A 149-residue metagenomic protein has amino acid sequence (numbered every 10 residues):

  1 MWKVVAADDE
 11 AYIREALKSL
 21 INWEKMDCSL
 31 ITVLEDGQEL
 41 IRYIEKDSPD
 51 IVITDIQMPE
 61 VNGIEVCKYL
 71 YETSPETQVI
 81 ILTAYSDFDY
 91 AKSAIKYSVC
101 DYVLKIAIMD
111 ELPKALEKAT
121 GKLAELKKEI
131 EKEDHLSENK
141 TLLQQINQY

Functional and structural regions predicted by a protein language model:
D8, D55: Active-site residues of response regulator receiver
K18, V33-I51: Acidic, metal-coordinating helix/loop segments flanking the phosphotransfer/catalytic sites of two-component signaling
K25-E35, Y43, A91: Short hydrophobic/Thr-rich beta-strand motif most characteristic of the beta2 strand and flanking loop of CheY-like
D36, N62-E65, T83: Acidic catalytic/metal-coordinating carboxylates
M58: Receiver (REC) domain active-site loop signature in two-component systems and cognate sites in sensor histidine kinases
E76-Y85: A short, hydrophobic beta-strand element within the central beta-sheet of small alpha/beta folds
I95, L104-Y149: Interdomain helical linkers/hinges and coiled-coil/dimerization scaffolds that transmit conformational signals
